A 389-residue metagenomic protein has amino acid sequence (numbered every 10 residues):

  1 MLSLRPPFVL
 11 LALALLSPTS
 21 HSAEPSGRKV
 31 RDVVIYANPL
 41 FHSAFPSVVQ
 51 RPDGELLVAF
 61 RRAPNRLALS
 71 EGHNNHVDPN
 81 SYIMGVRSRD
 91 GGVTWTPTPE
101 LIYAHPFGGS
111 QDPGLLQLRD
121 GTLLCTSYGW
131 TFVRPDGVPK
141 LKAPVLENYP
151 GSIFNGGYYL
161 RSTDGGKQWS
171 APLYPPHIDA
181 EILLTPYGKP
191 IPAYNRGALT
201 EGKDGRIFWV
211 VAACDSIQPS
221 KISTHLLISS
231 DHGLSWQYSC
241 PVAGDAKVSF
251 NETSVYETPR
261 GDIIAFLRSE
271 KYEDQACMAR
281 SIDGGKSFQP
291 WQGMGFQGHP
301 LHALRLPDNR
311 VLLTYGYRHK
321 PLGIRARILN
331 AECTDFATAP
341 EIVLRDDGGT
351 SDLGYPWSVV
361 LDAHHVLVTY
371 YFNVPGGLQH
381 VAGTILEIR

Functional and structural regions predicted by a protein language model:
M1-S3: N-terminal secretory signal peptides that target proteins for export/translocation
P7-S17: Bacterial N-terminal signal peptides
A23-R389: Asp-box/BNR beta-propeller blade signature and adjacent active/binding-site loops in extracellular glycan-interacting
